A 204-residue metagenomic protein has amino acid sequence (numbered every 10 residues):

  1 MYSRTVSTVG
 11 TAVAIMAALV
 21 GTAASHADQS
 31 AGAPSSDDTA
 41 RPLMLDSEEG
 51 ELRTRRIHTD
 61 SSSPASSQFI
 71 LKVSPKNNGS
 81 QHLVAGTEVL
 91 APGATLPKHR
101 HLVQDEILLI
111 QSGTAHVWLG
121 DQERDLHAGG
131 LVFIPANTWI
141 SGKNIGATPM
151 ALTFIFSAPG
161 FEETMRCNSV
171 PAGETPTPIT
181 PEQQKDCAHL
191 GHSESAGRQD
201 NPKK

Functional and structural regions predicted by a protein language model:
M1-T11: Bacterial N-terminal signal peptides that target proteins for export
G10-V20: Bacterial N-terminal signal peptides
S25-H82, C167-K204: A short, N-terminal "cap"/entry segment at the start of jelly-roll beta-barrel domains of the cupin/DSBH fold
L71, G86-H101: Conserved short histidine dyad/triad with adjacent acidic residue
S80, H116, A136-E162: Ligand-binding loop in jelly-roll beta-barrel domains
V103-D105, I110-A115: Glycine- and acidic-residue-biased ligand/ion/polar-headgroup-sensing regions
Q122-A136: Short acidic-glycine-tyrosine-enriched beta hairpin
